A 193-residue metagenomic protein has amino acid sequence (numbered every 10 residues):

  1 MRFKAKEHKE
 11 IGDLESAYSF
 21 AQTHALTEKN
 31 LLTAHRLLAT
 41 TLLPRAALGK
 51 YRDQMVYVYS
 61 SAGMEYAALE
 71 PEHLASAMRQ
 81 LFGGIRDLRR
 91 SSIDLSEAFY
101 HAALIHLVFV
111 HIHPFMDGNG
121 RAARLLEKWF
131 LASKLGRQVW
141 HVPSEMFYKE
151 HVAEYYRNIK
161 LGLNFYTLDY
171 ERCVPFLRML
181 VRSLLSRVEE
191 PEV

Functional and structural regions predicted by a protein language model:
M1-V193: FIC/Doc superfamily catalytic core
